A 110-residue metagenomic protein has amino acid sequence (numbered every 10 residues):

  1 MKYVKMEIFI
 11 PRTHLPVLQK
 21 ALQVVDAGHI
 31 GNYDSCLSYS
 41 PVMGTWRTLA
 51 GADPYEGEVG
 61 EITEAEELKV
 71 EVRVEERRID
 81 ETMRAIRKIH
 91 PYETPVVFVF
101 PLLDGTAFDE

Functional and structural regions predicted by a protein language model:
M1-E110: Positively charged, small/polar-rich N-terminal and surface patches that mediate targeting and assembly and bind
